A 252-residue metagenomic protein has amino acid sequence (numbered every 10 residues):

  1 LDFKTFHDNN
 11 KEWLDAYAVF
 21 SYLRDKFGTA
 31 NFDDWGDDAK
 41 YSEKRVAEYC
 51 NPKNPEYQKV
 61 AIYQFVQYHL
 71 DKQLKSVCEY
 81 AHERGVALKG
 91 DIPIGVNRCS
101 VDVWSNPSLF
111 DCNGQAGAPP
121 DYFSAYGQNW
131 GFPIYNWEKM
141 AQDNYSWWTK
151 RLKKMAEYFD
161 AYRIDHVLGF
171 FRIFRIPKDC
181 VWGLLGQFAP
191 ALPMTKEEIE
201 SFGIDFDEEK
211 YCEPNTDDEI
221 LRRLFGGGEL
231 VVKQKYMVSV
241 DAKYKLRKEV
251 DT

Functional and structural regions predicted by a protein language model:
L1-T252: Catalytic cores of glycan-processing enzymes that make or break glycosidic bonds
